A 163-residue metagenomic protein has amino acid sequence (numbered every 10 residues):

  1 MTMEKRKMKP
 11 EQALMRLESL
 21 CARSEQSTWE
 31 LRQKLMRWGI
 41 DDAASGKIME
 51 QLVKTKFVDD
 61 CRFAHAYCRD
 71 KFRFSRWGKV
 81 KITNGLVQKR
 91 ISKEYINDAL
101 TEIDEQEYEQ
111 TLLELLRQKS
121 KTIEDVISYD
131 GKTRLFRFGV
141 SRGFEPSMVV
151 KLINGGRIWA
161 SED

Functional and structural regions predicted by a protein language model:
M1-D163: An alpha-helical, amphipathic repeat domain used for nucleic-acid recognition, typified by the mTERF helical solenoid
